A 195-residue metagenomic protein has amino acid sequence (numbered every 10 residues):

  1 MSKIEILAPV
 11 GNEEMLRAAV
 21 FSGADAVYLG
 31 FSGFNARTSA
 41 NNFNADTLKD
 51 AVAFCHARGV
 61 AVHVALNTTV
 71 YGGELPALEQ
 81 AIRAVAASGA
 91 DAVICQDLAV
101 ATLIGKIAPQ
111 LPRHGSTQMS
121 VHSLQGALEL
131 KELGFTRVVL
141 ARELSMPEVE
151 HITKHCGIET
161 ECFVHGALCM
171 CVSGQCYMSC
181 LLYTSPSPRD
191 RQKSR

Functional and structural regions predicted by a protein language model:
E5-A26: N-terminal basic/disordered segments at the start of proteins
I6-A8, V27-L29, V62-L66, V93 (+3 more regions): Hydrophobic faces of well-ordered beta-strands that scaffold small-molecule active sites in alpha/beta enzyme cores
A19, D97, L130, C162: Conserved, mostly hydrophobic/aromatic
V20-F21, K49-G59, A86-A87, G105: Acidic (Asp/Glu)-rich catalytic clusters
Y28-D46, L66, V70-G72: Glycine-rich, proline-tolerant flexible connector loops at the mouths of alpha/beta enzymes
S39-K49, L98-I107, E143-H155: Active-site-adjacent beta->alpha loops and helix N-cap segments on the catalytic face of soluble alpha/beta enzymes
V60, A65-A87, A92-E129: N-terminal active-site wall of soluble small-molecule enzyme domains
Y183-Q192: Conserved small/polar residues in nucleotide/adenosyl-binding loops
